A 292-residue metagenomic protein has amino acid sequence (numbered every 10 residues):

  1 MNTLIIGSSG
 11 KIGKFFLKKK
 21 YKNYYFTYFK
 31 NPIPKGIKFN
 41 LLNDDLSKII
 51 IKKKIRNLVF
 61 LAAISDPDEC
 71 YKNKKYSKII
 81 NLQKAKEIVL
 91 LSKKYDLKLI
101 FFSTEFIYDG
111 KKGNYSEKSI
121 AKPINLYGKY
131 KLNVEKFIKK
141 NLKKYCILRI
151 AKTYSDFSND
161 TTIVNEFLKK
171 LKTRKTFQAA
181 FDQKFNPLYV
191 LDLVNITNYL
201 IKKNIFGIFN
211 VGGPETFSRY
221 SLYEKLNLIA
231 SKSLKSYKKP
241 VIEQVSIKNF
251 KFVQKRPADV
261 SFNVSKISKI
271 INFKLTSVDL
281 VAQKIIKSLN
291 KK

Functional and structural regions predicted by a protein language model:
M1-K22: N-terminal Rossmann NAD(P)H-binding glycine-rich loop of SDR-like oxidoreductase domains
L42-I80: NAD(P)H-binding glycine-rich loop region in Rossmannoid oxidoreductase-like domains and their noncatalytic homologs
K72-I100: NAD(P)-cofactor binding segment of oxidoreductase domains
I79, Q83-K84, I107-L148, T153-Y154: Catalytic helix-loop patch of NAD(P)-dependent Rossmann-fold dehydrogenases
K136-F185, V190-N195, Y199: NAD(P)-dependent short-chain dehydrogenase/reductase
D156-S158, Q183-V194, V211-I229, K284: Substrate-binding strand-loop-helix patch in Rossmann-like NAD(P)-dependent oxidoreductase/epimerase domains
V190, S218-E224, Q244-L289: Conserved C-terminal active-site "lid" loop/helix of NAD(P)H-dependent oxidoreductases that clamps the redox cofactor
K203-F252: Mid/C-terminal beta-alpha module of Rossmann-like enzyme folds, strongest in SDR-family dehydrogenases/epimerases
